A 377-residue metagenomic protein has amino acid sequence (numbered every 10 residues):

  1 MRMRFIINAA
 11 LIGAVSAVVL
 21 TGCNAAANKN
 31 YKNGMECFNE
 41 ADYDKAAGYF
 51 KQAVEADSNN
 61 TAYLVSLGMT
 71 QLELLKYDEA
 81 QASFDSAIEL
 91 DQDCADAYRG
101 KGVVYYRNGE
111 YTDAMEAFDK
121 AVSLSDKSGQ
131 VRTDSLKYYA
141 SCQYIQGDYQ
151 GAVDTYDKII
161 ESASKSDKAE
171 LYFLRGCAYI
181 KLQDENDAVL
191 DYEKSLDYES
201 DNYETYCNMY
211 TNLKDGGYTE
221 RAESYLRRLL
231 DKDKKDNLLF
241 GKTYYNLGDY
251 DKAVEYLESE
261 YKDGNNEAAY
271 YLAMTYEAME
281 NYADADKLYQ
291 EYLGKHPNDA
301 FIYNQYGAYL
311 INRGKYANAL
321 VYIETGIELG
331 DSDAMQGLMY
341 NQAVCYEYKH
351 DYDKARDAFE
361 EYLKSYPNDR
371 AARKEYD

Functional and structural regions predicted by a protein language model:
N39-E40, E73-L74, R107-N108, I145 (+6 more regions): Register position in tetratricopeptide repeats
A56, L90, L124-S128, S162-S164 (+6 more regions): Structural marker of alpha-solenoid helical repeat scaffolds
Y63, A97, V131, S135 (+7 more regions): TPR alpha-solenoid repeat register
S66, E73, G100, D134-Y138 (+8 more regions): Canonical tetratricopeptide repeat
